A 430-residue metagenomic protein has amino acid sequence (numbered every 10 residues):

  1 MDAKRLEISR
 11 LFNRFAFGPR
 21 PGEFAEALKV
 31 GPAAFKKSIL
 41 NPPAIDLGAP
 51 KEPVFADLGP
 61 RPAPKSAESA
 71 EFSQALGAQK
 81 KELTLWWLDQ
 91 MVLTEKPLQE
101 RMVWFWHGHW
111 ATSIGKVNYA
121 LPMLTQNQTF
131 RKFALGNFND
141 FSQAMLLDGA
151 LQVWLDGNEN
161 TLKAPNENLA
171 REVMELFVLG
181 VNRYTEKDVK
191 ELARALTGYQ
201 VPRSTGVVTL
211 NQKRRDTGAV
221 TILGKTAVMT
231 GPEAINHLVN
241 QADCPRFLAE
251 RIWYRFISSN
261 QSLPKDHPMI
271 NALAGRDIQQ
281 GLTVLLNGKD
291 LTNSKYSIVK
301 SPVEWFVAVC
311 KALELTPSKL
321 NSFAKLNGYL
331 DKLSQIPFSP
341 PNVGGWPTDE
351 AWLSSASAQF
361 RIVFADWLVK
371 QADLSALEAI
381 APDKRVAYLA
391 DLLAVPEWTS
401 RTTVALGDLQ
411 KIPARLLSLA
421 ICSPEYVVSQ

Functional and structural regions predicted by a protein language model:
D2-R5, S9-G22, Q241, P245-Q430: Flexible, low-complexity segments enriched for small/polar residues
E7-R14, F55-G59, A75-G77, A164-N168: Short, compositionally biased low-complexity segments
P21-F133: N-terminal accessory alpha/beta regions
S66, L83, W87, Y119-S322: Active-site substrate-binding loop specific to GH73 endo-beta-N-acetylglucosaminidase modules in bacterial autolysins
S69-S73, A111-S113, G157-N160, N236 (+2 more regions): A ubiquitous short alpha-helical element
E95, Q99, S113-V117, N137 (+3 more regions): Amphipathic alpha-helical interaction segments
